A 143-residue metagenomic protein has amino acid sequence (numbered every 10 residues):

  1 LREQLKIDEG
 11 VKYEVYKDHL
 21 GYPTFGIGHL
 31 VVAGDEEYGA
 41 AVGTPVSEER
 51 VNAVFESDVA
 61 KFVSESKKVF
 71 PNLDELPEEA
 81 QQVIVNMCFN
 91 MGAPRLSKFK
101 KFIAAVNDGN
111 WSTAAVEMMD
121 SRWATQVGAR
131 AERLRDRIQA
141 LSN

Functional and structural regions predicted by a protein language model:
L1, H19-G21, A80, R130: Residues that flank catalytic or metal-binding motifs in active/ligand-binding sites
L1-R2, E75-V83, T113: Alpha-helical scaffolds flanking conserved acidic
E3-E14, H29-V31, V46, N52 (+2 more regions): Long, amphipathic alpha-helical surface segments
Y13, Y22-I27, F70-L73, N86 (+1 more regions): Generic secondary-structure boundary/loop-capping signal
Y13-Y16, K68-A80, K101, E117: Surface-exposed patches in mature extracellular/periplasmic domains of secreted proteins
K17-A41: Substrate-binding/active-site groove segments that recognize and process beta-1,4-linked N-acetyl-hexosamine
G39-F70, E78-F99: Alpha-helical segment that forms one wall of the substrate-binding/catalytic cleft in peptidoglycan-active domains
